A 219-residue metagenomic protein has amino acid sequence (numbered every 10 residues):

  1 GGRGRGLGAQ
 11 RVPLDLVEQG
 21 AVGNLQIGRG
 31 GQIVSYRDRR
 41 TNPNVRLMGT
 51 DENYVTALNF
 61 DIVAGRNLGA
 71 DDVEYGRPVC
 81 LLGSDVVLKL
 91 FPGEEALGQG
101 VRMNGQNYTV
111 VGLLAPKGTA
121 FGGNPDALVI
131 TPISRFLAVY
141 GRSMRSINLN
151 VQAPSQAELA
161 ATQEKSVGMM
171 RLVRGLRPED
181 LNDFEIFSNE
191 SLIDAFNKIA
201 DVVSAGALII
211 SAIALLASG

Functional and structural regions predicted by a protein language model:
R5-R66, I186: Short amphipathic beta-strand/extended segments in non-transmembrane regions
G30-G31, P116-K117, I193: A short, flexible beta-alpha/helix-coil linker loop
Y36, V45-M48, E52-D72, G76-E179: Mid-to-C-terminal secondary-structure elements that act as membrane-proximal/extracytoplasmic interface segments
A96, D201-G219: Internal alpha-helical transmembrane segments of multipass membrane proteins, especially hydrophobic lipid-embedded
N150-Q152, K165-S166, R177-I209: Peri-transmembrane interface segments
